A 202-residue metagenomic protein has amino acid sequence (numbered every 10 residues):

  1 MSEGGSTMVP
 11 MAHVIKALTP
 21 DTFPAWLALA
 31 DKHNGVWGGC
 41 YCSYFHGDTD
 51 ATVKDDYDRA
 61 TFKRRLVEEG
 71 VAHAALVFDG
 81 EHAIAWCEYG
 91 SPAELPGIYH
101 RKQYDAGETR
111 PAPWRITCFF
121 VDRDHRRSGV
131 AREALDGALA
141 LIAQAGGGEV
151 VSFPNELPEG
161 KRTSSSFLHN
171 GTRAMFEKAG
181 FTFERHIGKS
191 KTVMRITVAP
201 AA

Functional and structural regions predicted by a protein language model:
S2-H46, A202: Conserved N-terminal entry element of GNAT/NAT acetyltransferase domains
C40-A74: Active-site rim helix/loop that mediates acceptor-substrate recognition in acyltransferases
R65, E69, F78, H82-F119 (+3 more regions): Conserved acyl-donor/pantetheine-binding loop and adjacent beta-alpha core of acyl/acetyltransferases and related
L76-F78, E88, V193-T197: Short, well-ordered beta-strand micro-motif
I116-V121, R127-Q144: Conserved acetyl-CoA-binding loop-helix of GNAT-fold acetyltransferases
L135, I142-S164: Conserved GNAT acetyl-CoA-binding A-motif
F167-A202: C-terminal "cap" of GNAT-fold acetyltransferases
